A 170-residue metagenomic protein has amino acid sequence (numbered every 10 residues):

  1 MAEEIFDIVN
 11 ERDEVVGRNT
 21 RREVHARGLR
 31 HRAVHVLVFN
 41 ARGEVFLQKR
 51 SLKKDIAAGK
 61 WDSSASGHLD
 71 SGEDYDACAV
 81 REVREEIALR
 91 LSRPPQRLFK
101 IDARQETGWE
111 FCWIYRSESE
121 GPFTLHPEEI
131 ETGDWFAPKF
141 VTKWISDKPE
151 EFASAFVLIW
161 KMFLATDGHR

Functional and structural regions predicted by a protein language model:
M1-H35, A41: Acidic, metal-coordinating catalytic segment for phosphate/diphosphate chemistry, firing primarily on the Nudix
F6, E44-V45, G133: A residue-level structural signature of the nucleotidyltransferase/glycosyltransferase Rossmann-like core
N10, K49-R50, F99: Pocket-edge structural micro-motifs
E14, E44, K53, A103 (+1 more regions): Surface-exposed, flexible loop/turn segments at secondary-structure boundaries
T20-R22, G59, S71, R97-H169: Nudix hydrolase/Nudix homology domain
E23-V34, N40-R81, E85: Conserved Nudix-box catalytic region and its N-terminal flanking loop in Nudix hydrolases and closely related
F39-A41, S117-E118: Active-site beta-strand termini and strand-to-loop segments that position acidic
I87-R93: Short secondary-structure junctions
